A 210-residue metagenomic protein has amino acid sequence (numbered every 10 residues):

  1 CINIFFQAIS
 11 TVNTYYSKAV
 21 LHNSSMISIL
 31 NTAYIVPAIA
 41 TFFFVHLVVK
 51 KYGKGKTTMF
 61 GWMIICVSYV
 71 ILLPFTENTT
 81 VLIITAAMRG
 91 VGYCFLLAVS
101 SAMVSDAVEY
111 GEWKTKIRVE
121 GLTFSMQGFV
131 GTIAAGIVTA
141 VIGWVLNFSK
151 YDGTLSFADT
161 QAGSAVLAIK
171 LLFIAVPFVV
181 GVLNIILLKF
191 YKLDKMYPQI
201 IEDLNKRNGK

Functional and structural regions predicted by a protein language model:
C1-K210: Membrane-embedded alpha-helical bundles of multi-pass transporters/translocases, especially carrier/permease families
